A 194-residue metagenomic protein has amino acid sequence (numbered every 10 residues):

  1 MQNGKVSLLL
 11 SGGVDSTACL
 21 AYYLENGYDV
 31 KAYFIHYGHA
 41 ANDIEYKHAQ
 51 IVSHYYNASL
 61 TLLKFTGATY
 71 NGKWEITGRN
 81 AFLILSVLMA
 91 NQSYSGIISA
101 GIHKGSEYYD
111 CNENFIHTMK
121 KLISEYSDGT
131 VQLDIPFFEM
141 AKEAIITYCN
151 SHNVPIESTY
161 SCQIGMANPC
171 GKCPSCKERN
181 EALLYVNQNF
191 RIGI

Functional and structural regions predicted by a protein language model:
M1-H152: ATP-dependent adenylation/nucleotidyltransferase module used to activate substrates
L60-L63, P155-Q163: Conserved S-adenosyl-L-methionine
L85, S158-E181: Local cysteine-cluster metal-coordination motifs and their immediate loop/turn environment, predominantly Fe-S cluster
S106, L183-L184: Glycine-rich nucleotide phosphate-binding loop and flanking beta-alpha elements of Rossmann-like dinucleotide-binding
F115-H117, R179-L183: Charged, low-complexity, helix-prone segments enriched in Lys/Glu/Asp/Gln
F137, V186-N187: Short leucine-rich amphipathic alpha-helices used at interfaces
G165-M166, N187-I194: Short cysteine/histidine-rich metal-coordination sites, predominantly Zn2+-binding motifs
